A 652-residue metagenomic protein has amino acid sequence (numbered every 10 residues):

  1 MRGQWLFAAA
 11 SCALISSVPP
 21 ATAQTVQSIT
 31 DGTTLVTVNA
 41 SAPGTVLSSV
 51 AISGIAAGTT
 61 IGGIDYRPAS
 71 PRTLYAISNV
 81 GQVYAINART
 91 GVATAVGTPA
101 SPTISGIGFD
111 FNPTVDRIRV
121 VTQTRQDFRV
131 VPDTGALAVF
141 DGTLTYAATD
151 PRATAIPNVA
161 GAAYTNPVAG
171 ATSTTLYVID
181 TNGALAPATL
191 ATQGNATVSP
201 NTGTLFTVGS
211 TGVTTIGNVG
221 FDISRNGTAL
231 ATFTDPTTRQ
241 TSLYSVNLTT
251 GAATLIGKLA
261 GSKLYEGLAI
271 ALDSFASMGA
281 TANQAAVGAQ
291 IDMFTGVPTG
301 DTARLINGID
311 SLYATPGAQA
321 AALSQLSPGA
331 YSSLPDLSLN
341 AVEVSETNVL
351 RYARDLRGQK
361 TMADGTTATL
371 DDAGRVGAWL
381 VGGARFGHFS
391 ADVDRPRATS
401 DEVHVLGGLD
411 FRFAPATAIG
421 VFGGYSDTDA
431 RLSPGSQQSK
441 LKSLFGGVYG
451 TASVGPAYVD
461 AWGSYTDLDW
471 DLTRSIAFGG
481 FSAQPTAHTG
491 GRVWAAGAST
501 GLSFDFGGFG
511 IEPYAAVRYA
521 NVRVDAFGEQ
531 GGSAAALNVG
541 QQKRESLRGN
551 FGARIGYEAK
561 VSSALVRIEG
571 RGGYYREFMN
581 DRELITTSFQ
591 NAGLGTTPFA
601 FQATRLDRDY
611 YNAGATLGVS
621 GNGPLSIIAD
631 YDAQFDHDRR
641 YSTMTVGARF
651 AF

Functional and structural regions predicted by a protein language model:
T25-I29, T73-A76, R117-V121, A171 (+2 more regions): Conserved beta-propeller blade signature
G32-V38, Q82-N87, R125-V131, G183-N195 (+1 more regions): Structural motif
L47-I55, V92-P99, V139-R152, N201-V213 (+1 more regions): A short beta-strand motif characteristic of beta-propeller blades
A57-Y66, S101-P113, A147-P167, T214-G220 (+1 more regions): Repeated scaffold domains used in trafficking and secretory/extracellular systems, primarily beta-propellers
T241-S274: Blade-level signature of beta-propeller repeat domains, shared across WD40, Kelch, NHL, RCC1 and BNR/Asp-box propellers
L305-F506, I628-D632, D636-F652: Outer membrane beta-barrel translocator domains of Type V secretion systems
D392-D401, A430-K440, D469-G490, N521-E545 (+1 more regions): Solvent-exposed, glycine/polar-rich loop segments of beta-barrel outer-membrane systems
I419, L537-F652: Outer membrane beta-barrel transmembrane domains
